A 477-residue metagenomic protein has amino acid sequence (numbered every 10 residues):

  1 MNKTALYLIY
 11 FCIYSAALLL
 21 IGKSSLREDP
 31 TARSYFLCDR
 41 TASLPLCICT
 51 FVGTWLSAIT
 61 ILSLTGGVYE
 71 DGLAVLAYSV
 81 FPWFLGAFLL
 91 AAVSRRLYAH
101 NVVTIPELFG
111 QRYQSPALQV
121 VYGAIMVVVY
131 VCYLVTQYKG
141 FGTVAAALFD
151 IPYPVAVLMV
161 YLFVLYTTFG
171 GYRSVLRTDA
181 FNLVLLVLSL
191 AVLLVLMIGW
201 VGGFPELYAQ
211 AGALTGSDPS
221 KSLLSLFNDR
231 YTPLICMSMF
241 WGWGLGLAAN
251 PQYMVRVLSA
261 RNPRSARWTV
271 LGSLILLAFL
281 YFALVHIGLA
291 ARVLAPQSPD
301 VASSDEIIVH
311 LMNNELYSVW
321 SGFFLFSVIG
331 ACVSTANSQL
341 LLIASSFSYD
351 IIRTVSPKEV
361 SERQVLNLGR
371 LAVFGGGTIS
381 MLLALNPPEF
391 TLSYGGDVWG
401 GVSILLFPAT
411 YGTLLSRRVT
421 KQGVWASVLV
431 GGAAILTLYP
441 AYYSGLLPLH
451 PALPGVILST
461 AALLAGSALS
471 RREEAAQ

Functional and structural regions predicted by a protein language model:
M1-Q477: Membrane-embedded helix-loop-helix hairpins and adjacent transmembrane boundary segments in multi-pass transporters
